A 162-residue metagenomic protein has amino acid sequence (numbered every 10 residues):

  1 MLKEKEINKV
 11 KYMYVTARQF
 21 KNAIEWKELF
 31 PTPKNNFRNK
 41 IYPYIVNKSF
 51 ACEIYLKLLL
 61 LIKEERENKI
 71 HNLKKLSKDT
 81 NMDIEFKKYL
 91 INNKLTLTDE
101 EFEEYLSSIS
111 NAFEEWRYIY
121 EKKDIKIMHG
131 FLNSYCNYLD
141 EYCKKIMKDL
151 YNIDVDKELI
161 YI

Functional and structural regions predicted by a protein language model:
M1-V46, L61, E65: Charged alpha-helical initiation segments
M1-Y12, E64-I162: Long, charged low-complexity segments
K21, E25, C52, L139-M147: Structural signal for well-ordered, non-membrane alpha-helices
Y42, S49, E114: Residue-level detector of short, conserved catalytic/binding motifs and their immediate flanks
K48, E53-K57: Conserved beta-strand->loop/alpha-helix structural units within folded catalytic cores of enzymes with alpha/beta
